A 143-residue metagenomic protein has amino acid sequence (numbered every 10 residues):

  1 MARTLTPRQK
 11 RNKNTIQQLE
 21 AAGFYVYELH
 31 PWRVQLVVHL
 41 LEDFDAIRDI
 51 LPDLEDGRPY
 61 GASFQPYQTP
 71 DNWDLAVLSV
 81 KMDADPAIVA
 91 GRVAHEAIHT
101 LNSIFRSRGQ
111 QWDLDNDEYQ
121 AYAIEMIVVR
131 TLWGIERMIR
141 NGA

Functional and structural regions predicted by a protein language model:
M1-W32, L36-H39, A143: N-terminal low-structure segments adjacent to metalloprotease catalytic domains across cellular compartments
L40-F44: A conserved mid-domain beta-alpha-beta active-site/ligand-binding segment of alpha/beta enzyme cores
D45-A87, S103-I104: Active-site scaffold of zinc-dependent metalloenzymes
A84, I88, W112-D115: Short, solvent-exposed segments of well-ordered alpha helices
G91-S103: Active-site recognition of the HExxH zinc-binding catalytic motif
S103-Q111: Substrate-binding clefts and substrate-entry loops adjacent to catalytic sites of polymer-processing enzymes acting on
Q111-A143: Post-HExxH zinc-binding segment in Zn-dependent metallohydrolases
